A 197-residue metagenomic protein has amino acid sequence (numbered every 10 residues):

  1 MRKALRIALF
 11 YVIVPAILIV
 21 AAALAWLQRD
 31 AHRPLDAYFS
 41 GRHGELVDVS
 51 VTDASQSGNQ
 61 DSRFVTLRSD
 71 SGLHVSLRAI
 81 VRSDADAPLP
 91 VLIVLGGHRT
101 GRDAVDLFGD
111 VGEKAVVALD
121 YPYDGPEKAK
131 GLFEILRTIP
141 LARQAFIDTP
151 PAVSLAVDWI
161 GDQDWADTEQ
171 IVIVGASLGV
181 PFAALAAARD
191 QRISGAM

Functional and structural regions predicted by a protein language model:
M1-L18: N-terminal Sec-pathway targeting helices
L18-P34: Membrane-interface motif at the C-terminal end of an N-terminal transmembrane signal
A31-G44: Alpha-helical transmembrane signal-anchor/signal-peptide segments
G41-D86: N-terminal cap/lid segment of alpha/beta-hydrolase-fold proteins
R78, A87-G97: Short beta-strand element of the alpha/beta-hydrolase
V94-G101, V116: Serine-hydrolase catalytic-loop signature spanning alpha/beta hydrolases and amidase-signature enzymes
D103-P151: Cap/lid segment of the alpha/beta-hydrolase catalytic domain
L155-M197: Primarily recognizes the serine-hydrolase "nucleophile elbow" in alpha/beta-hydrolase and SGNH/GDSL folds
